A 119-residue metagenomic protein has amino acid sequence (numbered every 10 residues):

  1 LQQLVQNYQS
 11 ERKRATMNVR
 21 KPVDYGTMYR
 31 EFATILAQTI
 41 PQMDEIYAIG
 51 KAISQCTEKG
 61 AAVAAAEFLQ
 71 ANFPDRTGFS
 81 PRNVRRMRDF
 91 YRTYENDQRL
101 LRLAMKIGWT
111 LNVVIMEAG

Functional and structural regions predicted by a protein language model:
Q3-G119: Basic, low-complexity intrinsically disordered segments
